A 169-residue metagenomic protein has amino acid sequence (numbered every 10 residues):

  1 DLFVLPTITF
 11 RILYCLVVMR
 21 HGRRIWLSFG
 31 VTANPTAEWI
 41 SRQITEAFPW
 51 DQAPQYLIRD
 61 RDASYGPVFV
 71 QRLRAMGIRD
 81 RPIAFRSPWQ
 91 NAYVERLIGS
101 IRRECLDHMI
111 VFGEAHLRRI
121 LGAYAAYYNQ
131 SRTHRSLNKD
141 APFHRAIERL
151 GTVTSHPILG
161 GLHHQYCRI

Functional and structural regions predicted by a protein language model:
D1-I169: Charged DNA-binding/catalytic regions of mobile-element recombinases
